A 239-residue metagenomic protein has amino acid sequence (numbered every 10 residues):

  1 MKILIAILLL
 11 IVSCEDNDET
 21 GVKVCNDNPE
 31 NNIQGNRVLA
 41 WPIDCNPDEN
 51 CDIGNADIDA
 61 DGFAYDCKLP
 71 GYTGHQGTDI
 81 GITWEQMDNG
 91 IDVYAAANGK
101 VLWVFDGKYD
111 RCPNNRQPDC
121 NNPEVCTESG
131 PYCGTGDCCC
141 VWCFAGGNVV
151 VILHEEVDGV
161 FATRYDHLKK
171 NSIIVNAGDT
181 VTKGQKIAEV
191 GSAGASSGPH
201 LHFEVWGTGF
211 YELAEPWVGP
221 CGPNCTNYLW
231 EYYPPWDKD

Functional and structural regions predicted by a protein language model:
M1-I7: Sec-dependent signal peptide recognition, specifically the positively charged N-region followed immediately by
I11-S13: C-terminal motif of bacterial Sec signal peptides marking the signal peptidase cleavage site
E15-N17: Bacterial signal peptide processing site
G21-W41, A56, C120-N121, C126-Y132 (+4 more regions): Acidic, glycine-rich catalytic/binding loops that coordinate metals and/or anionic ligands
G71-T73, M87, Y94, W142-A145 (+3 more regions): Extracellular/periplasmic catalytic domains that process cell-envelope and extracellular macromolecules
D92-V104, I174-V190: Short, well-structured beta-strand-loop connectors
A96-K170, I174, P199, E204: Zn2+-dependent peptidoglycan hydrolase active-site motif and core
R116-P118, V150-I152, V181-A195: Short hydrophobic beta/alpha edge segments that flank linear recognition/processing sites
